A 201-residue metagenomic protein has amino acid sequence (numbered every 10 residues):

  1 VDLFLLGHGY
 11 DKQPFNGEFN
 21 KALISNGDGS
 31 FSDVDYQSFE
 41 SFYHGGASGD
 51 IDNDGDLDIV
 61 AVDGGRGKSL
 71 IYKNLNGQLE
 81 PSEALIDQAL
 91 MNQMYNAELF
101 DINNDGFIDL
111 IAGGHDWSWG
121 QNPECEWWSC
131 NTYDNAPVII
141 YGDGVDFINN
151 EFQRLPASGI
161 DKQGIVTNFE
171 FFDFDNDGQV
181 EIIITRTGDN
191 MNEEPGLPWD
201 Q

Functional and structural regions predicted by a protein language model:
V1, Y43-N53, M94-N104, V166-F174: Beta-propeller blade termini
D2-G7, I59-D63, L110-G114, I182-R186: Hydrophobic beta-strand segments that make up the repeating blades of beta-propeller and related beta-repeat
H8, N16-E18, F42-G45, D63-G67 (+3 more regions): Repeated polar recognition positions within modular binding domains
K12-E18, G64-G67, Q121-N122, E126-N135 (+1 more regions): Short, solvent-exposed loop/turn segments at conserved positions within beta-propeller repeat blades
F19-S41, Y72-N92, E124-G164: Blade-edge motifs of beta-propeller repeat domains
L23, I51, I59-V60, Y72 (+2 more regions): Fold-core signature of tandem repeat domains
T167, D200-Q201: Extracellular beta-rich repeat passengers
